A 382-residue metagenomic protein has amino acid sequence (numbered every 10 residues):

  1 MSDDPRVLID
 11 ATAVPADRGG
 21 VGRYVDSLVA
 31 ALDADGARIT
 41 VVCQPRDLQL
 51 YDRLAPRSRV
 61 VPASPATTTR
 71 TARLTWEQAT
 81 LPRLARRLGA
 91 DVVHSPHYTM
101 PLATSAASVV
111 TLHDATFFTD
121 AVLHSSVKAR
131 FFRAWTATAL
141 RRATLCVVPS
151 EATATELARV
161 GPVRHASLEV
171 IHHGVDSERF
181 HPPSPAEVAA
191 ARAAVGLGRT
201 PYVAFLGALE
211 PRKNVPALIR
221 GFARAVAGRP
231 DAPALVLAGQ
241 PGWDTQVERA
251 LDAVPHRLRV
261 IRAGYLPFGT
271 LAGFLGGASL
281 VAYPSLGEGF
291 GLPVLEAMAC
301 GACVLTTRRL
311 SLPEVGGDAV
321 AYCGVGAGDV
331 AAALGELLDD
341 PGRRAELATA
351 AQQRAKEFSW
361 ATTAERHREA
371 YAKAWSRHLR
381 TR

Functional and structural regions predicted by a protein language model:
M1-R382: Carbohydrate transferase catalytic cores enriched for Leloir-type hexosyltransferases
